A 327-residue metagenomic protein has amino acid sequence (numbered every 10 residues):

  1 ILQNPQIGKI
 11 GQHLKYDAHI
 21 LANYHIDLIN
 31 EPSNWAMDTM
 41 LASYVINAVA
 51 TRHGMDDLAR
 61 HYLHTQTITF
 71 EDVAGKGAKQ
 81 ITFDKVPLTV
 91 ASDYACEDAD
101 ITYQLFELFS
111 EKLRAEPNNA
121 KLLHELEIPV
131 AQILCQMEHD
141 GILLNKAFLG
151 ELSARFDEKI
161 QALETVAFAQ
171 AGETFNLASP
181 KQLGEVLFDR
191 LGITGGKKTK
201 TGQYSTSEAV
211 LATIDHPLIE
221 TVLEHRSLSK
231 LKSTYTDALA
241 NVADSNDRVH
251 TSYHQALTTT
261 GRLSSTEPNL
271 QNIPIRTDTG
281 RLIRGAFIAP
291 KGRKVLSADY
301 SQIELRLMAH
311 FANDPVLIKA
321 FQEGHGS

Functional and structural regions predicted by a protein language model:
I1-E31, T102: RNA/tRNA-interacting regions in translation and RNA-turnover enzymes
I1-N4, E116, T277, D314: Polar helix-capping/helix-linker motif
Q12, I29-N34, A50-H53, L58 (+6 more regions): Conserved "right-hand" nucleotidyltransferase catalytic core of DNA-directed polymerases
K15-D27, Y44-I46, E185-L191, Q302-N313: Short active-site loop/helix that positions an aromatic residue
N23-Y24, A48, L58, E116 (+3 more regions): Residue-level signal for well-ordered alpha-helical positions
L28-A48, M55, E323-S327: Conserved beta-strand -> loop -> alpha-helix junction used to position metal-binding or nucleic-acid-contacting
I46, L239-D244, L317-F321: Short, contiguous acidic/charged loop-to-helix segments that flank catalytic cores in large enzymes
D56, S297, E304-S327: Metal-dependent catalytic core segments for phosphate chemistry
